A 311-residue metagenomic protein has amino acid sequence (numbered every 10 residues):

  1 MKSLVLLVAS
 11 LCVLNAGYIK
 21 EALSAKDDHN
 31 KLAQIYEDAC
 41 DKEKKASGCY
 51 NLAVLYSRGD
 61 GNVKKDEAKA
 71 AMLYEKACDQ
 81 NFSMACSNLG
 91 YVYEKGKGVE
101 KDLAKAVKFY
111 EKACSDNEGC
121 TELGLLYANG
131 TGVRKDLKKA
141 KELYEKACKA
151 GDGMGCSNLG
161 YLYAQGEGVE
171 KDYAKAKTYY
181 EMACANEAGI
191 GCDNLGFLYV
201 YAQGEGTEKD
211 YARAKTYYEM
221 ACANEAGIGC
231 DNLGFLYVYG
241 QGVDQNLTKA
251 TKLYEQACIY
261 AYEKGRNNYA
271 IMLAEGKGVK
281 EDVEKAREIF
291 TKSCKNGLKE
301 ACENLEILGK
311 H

Functional and structural regions predicted by a protein language model:
M1-G17: Classical Sec-dependent N-terminal signal peptides that target proteins to the secretory pathway
G17-E21, A25, I35, N51-R58 (+8 more regions): Hydrophobic face of amphipathic alpha-helices that form TPR/SEL1-like repeat modules and related alpha-solenoid
Y18-E21, D28, K42-K45, R58-D60 (+17 more regions): Short helix-capping/linker turns of helical repeat alpha-solenoids
L23-A33, D66-A68, D102-L103, D136-L137 (+3 more regions): Helix-turn-helix repeat elements of alpha-solenoid scaffolds
K292-H311: Terminal, low-structured helical/coil segments at or just beyond the last alpha-helical repeat
